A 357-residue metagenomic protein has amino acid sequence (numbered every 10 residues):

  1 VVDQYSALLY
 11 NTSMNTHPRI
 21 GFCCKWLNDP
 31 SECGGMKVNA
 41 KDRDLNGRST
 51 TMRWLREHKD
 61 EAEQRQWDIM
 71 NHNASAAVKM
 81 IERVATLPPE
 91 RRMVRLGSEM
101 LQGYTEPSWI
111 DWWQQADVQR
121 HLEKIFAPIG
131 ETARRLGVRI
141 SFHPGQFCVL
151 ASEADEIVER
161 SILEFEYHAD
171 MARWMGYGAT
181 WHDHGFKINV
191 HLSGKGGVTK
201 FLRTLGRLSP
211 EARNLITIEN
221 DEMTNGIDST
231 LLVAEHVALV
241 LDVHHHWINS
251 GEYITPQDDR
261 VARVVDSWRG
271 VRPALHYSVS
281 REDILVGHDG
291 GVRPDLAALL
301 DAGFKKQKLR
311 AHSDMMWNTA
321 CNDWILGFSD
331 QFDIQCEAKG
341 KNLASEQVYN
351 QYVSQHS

Functional and structural regions predicted by a protein language model:
Q4-Y5: Low-complexity, intrinsically disordered or signal/transmembrane-proximal segments
M14-R139, C148-I162, E166, D170 (+5 more regions): Alpha/beta catalytic barrel-like cores
E99, G145-F147, S152, H191-S193 (+1 more regions): Short strand-loop junctions, especially beta-strand C-caps/beta-turns that link beta-sheets to coils or alpha-helices
I140-C148, V240-W247: Histidine-centered catalytic micro-motifs
V158-A238, H244: Eukaryote-skewed repeat-based solenoidal scaffolds used as protein-protein interaction platforms, primarily
E219, A234, A238-L241, N249-E252 (+2 more regions): Active-site-adjacent pocket scaffolds in enzyme catalytic domains
